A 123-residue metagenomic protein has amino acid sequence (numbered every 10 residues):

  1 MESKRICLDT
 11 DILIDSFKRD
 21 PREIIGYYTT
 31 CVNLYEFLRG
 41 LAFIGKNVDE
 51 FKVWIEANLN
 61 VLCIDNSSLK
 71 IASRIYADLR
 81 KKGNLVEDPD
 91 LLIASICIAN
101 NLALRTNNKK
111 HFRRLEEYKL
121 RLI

Functional and structural regions predicted by a protein language model:
M1, R5, K18, A94 (+1 more regions): Acidic, PIN/NYN-like endoribonuclease modules and their adjacent C-terminal/linker elements
C7-L8, R19-G45, V61-S67: PIN/NYN-family metal-dependent endoribonuclease catalytic core
L8-D9, T30, V86-E87, N108-K109: Histidine- and aromatic-rich ligand-binding microenvironments
I12-L13, N33, S68, L92-I93 (+1 more regions): Alpha-helix capping/helix-boundary segments
D15-S16, G40, A72, L115: Residues that scaffold the ATP/ADP-binding catalytic core of kinase and kinase-like folds
V61-N107: Active-site neighborhoods of divalent-metal-dependent phosphate/nucleic-acid chemistry enzymes
